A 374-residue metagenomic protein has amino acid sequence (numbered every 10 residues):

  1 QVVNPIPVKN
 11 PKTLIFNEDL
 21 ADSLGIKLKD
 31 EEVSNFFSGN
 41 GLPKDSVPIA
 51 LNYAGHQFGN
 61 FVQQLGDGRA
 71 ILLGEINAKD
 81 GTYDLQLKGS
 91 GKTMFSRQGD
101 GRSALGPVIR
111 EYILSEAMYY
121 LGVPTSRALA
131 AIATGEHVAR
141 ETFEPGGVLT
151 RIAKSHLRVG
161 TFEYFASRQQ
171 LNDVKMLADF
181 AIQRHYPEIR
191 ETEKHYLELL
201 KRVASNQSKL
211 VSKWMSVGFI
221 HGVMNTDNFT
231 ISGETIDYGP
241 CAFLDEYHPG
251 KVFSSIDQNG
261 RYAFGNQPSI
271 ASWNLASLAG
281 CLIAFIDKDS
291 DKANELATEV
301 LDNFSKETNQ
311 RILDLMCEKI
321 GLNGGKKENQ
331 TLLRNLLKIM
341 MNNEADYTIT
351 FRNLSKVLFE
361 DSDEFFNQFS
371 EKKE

Functional and structural regions predicted by a protein language model:
Q1-Y53, Q258-E374: Regulatory N- and C-terminal appendages and interdomain linkers associated with kinase/kinase-like NTP transferase
N4-I6, D100-R102, L197-E198: Short, contiguous strand/loop micro-motifs
I6, P124, I220: Short acidic/polar active-site loop segments enriched in Thr and Asp
N10-T13, E18-S34, S38-E191, S232-E234 (+1 more regions): Conserved ATP-binding subdomain of kinase catalytic cores across diverse folds
V108, V138-H221, S232-K338: ATP-dependent phospho-/nucleotidyl transfer catalytic cores
T226-D227, I231: Catalytic-loop Lys-Pro-X-Asn motif of eukaryotic-like protein kinases
